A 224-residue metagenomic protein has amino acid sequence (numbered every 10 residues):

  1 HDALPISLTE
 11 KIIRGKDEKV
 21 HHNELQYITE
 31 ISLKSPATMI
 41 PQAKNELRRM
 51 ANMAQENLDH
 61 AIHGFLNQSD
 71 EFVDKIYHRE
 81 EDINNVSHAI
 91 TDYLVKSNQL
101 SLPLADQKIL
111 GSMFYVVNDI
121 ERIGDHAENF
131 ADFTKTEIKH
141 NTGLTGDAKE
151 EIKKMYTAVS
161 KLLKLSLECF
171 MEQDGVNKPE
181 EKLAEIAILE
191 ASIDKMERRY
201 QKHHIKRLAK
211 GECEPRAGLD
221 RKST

Functional and structural regions predicted by a protein language model:
H1-S223: Cytosolic, long alpha-helical scaffolding segments
